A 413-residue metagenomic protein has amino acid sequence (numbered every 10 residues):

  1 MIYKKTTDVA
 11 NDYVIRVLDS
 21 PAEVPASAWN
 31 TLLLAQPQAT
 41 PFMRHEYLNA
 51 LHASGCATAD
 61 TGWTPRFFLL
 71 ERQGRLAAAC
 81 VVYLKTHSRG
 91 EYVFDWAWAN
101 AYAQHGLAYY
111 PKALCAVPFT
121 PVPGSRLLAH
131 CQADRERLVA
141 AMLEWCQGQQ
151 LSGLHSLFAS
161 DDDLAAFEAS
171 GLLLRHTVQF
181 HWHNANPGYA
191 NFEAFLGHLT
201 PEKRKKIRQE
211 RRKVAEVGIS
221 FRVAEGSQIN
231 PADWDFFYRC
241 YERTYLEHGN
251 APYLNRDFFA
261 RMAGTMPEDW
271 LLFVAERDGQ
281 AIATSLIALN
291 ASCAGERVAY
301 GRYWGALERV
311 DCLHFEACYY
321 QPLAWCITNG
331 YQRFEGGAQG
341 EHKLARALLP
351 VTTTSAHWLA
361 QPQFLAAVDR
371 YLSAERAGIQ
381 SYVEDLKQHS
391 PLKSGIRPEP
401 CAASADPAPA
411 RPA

Functional and structural regions predicted by a protein language model:
M1-A413: N-acyltransferase acceptor-side catalytic subdomain
